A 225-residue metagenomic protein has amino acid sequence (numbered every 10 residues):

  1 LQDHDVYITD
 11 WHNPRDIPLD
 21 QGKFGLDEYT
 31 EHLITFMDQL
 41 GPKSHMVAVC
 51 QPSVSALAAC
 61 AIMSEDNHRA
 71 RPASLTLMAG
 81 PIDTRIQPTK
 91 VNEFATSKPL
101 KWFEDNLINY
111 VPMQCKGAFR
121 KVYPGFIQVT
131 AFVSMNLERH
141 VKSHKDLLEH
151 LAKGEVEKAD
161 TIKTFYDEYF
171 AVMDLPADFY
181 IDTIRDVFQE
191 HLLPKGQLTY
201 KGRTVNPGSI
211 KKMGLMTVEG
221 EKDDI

Functional and structural regions predicted by a protein language model:
L1-D16: Conserved alpha/beta-hydrolase
D16-L19, K23, D27-H45, A56-L57 (+1 more regions): Conserved acidic catalytic loop of the alpha/beta-hydrolase fold
G41-P42, S55-D178: Alpha/beta-hydrolase-fold enzymes
V47-S53, G220: Conserved alpha/beta-hydrolase "nucleophile elbow" surrounding the catalytic nucleophile
R69-A70, P207-K212: Short, conserved loop/helix-junction motifs that constitute active-site signature segments in enzyme catalytic cores
F188-P207: Active-site nucleophile elbow and catalytic-triad environment of alpha/beta-hydrolase enzymes
I210-K211, M216-E219, D223: Short beta-strand/loop motif that positions the catalytic acidic residue of the alpha/beta-hydrolase fold
